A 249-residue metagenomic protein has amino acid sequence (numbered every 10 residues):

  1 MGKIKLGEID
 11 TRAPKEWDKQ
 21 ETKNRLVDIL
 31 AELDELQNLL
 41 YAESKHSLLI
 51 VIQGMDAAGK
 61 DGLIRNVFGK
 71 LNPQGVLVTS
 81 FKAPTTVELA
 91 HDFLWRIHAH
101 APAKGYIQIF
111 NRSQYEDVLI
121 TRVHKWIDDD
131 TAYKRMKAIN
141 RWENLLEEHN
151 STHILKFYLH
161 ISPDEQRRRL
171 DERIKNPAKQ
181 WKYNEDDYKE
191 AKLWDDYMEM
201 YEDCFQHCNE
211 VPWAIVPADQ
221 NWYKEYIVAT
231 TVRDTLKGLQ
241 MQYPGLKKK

Functional and structural regions predicted by a protein language model:
M1-L30: Charged, amphipathic alpha-helical linker segments immediately N-terminal to NTP-binding catalytic cores
E16-N24, Q74-K134: Conserved nucleotide-sensing/catalytic segment adjacent to the nucleotide-binding pocket in NTP-handling enzymes
E32-Y41: Pre-Walker A adenine-sensing motif
I50-Q53, T152-E165, N184-K189, H207-I227: Phosphate-binding beta-loop-alpha motif at adenosine-nucleotide cofactor sites
K60: Conserved lysine of the Walker
L63-I64: Post-Walker A alpha-helix
I120-A138, E147-M198, L246-K248: A glycine- and Lys/Arg-enriched "phosphate-lid" helix/loop adjacent to the NTP-binding pocket of small-molecule kinases
L193-K249: NTP-dependent small-molecule kinase module
